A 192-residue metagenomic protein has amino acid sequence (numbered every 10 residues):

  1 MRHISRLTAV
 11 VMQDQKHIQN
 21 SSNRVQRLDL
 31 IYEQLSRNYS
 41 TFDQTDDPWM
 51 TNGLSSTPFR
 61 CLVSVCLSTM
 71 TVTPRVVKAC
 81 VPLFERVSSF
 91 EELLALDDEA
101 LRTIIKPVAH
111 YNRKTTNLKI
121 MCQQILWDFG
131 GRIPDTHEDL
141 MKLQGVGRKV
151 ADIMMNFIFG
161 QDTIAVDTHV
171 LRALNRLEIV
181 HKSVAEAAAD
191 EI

Functional and structural regions predicted by a protein language model:
M1-V11: N-terminal amphipathic/basic-hydrophobic helices that include classical n-h-c signal peptides and signal-anchor
Q13-K16, S22-I192: Catalytic cores of DNA base-excision repair glycosylases
